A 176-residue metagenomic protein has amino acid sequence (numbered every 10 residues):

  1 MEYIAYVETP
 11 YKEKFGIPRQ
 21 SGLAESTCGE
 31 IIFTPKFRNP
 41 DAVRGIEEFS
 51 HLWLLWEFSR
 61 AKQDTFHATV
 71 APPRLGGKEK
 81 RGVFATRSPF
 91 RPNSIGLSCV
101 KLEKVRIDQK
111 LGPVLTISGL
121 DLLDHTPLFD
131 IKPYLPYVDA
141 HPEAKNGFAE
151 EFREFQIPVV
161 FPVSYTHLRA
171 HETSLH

Functional and structural regions predicted by a protein language model:
M1-E30: N-terminal leader/capping segments at the start of a protein or of a new domain
M1-Y3, F90-C99: Short coil-to-beta-strand transition motifs
R19-R74: Active-site acidic/histidine clusters and adjacent loop/turn architecture that either coordinate catalytic ions
G77-I95: Short aromatic-glycine motifs in intrinsically disordered, low-complexity regions
C99-I107, P113-G119: Well-ordered alpha/beta subsegment
L115-A149: Flexible glycine-rich active-site/ligand-binding loops centered on an Asp-His dyad
T166-T173: Conserved small/polar residues in nucleotide/adenosyl-binding loops
